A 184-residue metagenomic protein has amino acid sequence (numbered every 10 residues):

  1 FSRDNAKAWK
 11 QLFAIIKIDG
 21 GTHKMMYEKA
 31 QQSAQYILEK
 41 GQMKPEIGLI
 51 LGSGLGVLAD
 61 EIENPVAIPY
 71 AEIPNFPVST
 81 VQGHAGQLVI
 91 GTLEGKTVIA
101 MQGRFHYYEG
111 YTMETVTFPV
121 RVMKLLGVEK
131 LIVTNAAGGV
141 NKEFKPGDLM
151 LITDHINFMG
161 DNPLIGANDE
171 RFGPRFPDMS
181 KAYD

Functional and structural regions predicted by a protein language model:
I16-D19: Residues marking helix boundaries in flexible regions
M25-M179: Metabolite-binding pocket within alpha/beta catalytic cores that recognizes anionic/polar moieties
A182-D184: Active-site rim beta-loop-alpha module in soluble metabolic enzymes
